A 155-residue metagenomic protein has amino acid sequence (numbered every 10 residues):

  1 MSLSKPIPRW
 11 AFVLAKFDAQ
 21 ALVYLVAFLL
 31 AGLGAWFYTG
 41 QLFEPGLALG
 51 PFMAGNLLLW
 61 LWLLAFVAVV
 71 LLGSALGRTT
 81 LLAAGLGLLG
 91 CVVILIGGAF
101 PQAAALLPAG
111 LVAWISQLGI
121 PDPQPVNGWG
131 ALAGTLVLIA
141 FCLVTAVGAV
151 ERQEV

Functional and structural regions predicted by a protein language model:
W10-V13, V150: Alpha-helix N-cap/helix-start motif at helix boundaries, enriched for small hydrophobics
V13-L82, G87, L95, Q117 (+1 more regions): Secretory targeting signals
Q102-D122: Short hydrophobic, aromatic-rich alpha-helical segments embedded in or entering the lipid bilayer of multi-pass
V137-V155: Junction motif at the cytosolic side of a transmembrane helix
